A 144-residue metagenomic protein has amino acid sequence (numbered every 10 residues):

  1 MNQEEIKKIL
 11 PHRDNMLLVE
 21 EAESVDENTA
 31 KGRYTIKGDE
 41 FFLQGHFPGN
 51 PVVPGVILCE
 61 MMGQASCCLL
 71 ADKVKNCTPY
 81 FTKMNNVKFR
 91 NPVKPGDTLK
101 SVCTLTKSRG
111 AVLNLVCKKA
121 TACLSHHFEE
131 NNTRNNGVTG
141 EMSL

Functional and structural regions predicted by a protein language model:
M1-I6, D97-S101: Short Pro/Gly-enriched beta-strand edge/turn motifs at strand-loop
Q3-E23, S143-L144: Flexible, low-complexity linker/boundary loops enriched in proline and small hydrophobic residues that flank enzymatic
D14-V53: Catalytic strand-loop segment that frames the active site of acyl-thioester-processing enzymes
E20, M84-V87, V116-K118: Hydrophobic/aromatic beta-strand elements that line small-molecule binding cavities or substrate pockets in beta-rich
A22, V53-N76: Active-site helix/loop of acyl-thioester processing domains in fatty-acid/polyketide metabolism, spanning hotdog-fold
E23, R33-T35, K88, T104 (+1 more regions): Generic structural detector for well-ordered beta-strands
T29-K31, V93-D97, V102-L144: HotDog/MaoC-like acyl-thioester-processing domains
A65-L105: Hydrophobic beta-strand-centered segment that forms part of the acyl-chain substrate-binding groove
